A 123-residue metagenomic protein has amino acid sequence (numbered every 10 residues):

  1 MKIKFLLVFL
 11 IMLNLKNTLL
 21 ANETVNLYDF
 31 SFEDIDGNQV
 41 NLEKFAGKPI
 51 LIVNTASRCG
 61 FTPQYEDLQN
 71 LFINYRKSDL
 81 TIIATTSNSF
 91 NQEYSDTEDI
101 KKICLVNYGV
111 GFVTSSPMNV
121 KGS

Functional and structural regions predicted by a protein language model:
F5-L13: Sec-dependent N-terminal signal peptides
V8, L19-L20: Cleavable N-terminal signal peptides
L20-E43, P63: N-terminal "domain-start" segment that seeds a small globular fold
D34, N54-R58: Amphipathic alpha-helical repeat scaffolds
A46-L51: Local sequence-structure signature of Cys/Sec-based thiol-disulfide redox active-site neighborhoods
F61-S123: Structural microenvironment flanking redox-active thiols in thiol-disulfide oxidoreductases
